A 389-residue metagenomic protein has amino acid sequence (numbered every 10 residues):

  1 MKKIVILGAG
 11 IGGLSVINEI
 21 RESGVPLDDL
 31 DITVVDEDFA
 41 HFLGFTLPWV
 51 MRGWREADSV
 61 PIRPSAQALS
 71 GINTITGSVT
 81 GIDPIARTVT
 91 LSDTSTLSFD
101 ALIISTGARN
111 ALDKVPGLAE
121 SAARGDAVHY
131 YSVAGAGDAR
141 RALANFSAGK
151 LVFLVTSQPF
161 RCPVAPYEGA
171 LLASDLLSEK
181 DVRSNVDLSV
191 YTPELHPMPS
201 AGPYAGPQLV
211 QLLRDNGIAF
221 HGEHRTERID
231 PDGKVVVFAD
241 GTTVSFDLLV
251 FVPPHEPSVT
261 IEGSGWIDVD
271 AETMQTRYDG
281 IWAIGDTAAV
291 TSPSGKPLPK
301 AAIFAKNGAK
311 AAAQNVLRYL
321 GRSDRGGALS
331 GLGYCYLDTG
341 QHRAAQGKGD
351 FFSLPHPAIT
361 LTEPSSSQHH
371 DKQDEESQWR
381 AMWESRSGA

Functional and structural regions predicted by a protein language model:
M1-N73, S157-P203: Beta1-alpha1 glycine-rich phosphate/pyrophosphate-binding loop at the start of Rossmann-like nucleotide-binding domains
G12, A40, G107-N110, H255-P257: Short glycine-rich anion-binding loops that position phosphate/pyrophosphate groups of nucleotides and phosphorylated
D29-T33, S70-A86, L97, D175-A271 (+1 more regions): A Rossmann-like FAD-binding core segment of flavoenzymes
I72-E168, D175-D181, V250: FAD-binding core/adjacent interface of flavoenzyme oxidoreductases
D93, T106-G107, D240, P253-P254 (+1 more regions): Glycine-rich, N-terminal phosphate-binding loop of Rossmann-like dinucleotide-binding domains
E120-S147, T243-N307: FAD-site-proximal beta/loop scaffold in flavoenzymes
D175, F304-S330: Internal hydrophobic alpha-helix adjacent to the cofactor/substrate pocket in enzyme cavities
A345-A389: C-terminal auxiliary extensions adjacent to catalytic cores
